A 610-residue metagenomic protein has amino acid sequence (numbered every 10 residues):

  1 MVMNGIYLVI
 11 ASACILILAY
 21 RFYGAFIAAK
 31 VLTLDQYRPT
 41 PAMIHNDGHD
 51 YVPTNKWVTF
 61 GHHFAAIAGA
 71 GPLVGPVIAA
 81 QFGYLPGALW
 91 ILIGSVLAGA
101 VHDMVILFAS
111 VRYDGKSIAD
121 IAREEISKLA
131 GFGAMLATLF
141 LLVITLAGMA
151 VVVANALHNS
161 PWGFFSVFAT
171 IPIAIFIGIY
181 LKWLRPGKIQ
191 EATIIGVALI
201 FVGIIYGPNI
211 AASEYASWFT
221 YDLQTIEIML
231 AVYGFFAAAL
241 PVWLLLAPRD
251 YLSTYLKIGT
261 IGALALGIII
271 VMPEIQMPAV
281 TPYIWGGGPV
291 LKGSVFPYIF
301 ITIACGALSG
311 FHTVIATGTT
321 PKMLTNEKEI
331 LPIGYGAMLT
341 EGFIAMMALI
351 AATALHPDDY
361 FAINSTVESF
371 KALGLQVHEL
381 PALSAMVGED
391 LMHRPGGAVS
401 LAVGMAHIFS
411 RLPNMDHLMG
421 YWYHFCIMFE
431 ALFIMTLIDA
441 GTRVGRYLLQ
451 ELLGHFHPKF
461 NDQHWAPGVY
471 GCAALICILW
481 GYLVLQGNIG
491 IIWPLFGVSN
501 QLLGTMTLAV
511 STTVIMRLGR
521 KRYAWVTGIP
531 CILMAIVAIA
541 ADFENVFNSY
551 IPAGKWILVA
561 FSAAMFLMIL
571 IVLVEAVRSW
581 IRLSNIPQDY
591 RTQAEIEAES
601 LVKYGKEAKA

Functional and structural regions predicted by a protein language model:
V2-A19, V197-W243, A247, L252-S253 (+4 more regions): A generic transmembrane alpha-helix motif of multi-pass inner-membrane proteins
N4-R21, A79-S110, A119, F164-A174 (+2 more regions): Extracellular loop-to-transmembrane helix junctions
S12-G24, T138, V143-T145, A198-G203 (+5 more regions): Selective recognition of specific alpha-helical transmembrane segments in multi-pass small-molecule
L18-L73, T254, G293-S294, Y298 (+1 more regions): Membrane-interface "cap" regions at the ends of multi-pass membrane proteins
A25-V52, I78, A88, L92 (+10 more regions): Flexible loop linkers connecting adjacent transmembrane helices in multi-pass alpha-helical membrane transporters
T54-Y113, E124-K128, I144-N159, P332-D359 (+4 more regions): Membrane-interface helix-loop-helix modules in multi-pass membrane proteins
N55-G71, T220-L240, L266-P273, W285-N326 (+5 more regions): Hydrophobic, membrane-embedded alpha-helices of multi-pass small-molecule transporters
E125-V143, G336-F343, P395-G397, D416-C426 (+5 more regions): Loop-to-transmembrane helix boundary motifs in multi-pass membrane proteins
